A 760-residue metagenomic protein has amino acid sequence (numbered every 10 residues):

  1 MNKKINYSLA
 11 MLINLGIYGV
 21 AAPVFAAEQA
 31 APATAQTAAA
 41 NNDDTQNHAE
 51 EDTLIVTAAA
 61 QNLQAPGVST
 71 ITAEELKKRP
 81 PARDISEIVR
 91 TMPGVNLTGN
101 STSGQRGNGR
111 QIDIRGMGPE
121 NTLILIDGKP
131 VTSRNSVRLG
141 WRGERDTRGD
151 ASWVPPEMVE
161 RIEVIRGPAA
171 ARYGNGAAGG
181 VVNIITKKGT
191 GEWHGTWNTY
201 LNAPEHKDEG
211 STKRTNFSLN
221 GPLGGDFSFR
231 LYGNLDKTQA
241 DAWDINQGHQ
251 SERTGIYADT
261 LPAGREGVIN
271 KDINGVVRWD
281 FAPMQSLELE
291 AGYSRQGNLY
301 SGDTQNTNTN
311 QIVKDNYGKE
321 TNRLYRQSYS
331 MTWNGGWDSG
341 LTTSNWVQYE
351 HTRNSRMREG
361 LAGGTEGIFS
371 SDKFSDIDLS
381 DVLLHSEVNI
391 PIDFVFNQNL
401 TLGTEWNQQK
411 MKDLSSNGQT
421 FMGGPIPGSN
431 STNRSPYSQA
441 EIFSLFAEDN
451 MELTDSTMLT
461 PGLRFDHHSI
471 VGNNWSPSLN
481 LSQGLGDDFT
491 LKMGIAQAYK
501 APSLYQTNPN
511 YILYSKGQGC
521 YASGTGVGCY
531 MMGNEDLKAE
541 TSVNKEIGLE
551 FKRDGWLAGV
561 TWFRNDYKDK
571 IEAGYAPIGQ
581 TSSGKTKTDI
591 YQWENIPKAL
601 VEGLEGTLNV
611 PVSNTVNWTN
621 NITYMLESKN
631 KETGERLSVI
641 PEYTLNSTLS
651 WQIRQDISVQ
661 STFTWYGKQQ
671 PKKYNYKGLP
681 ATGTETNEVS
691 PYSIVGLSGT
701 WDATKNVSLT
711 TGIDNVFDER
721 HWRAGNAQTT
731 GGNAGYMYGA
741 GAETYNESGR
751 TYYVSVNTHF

Functional and structural regions predicted by a protein language model:
A27, N198, E452-S456, W562-Y567 (+3 more regions): Gram-negative outer-membrane beta-barrel transporters
A27-K78, P119, D127: Short, acidic, small-residue-rich periplasmic hinge/interaction motif at the N-terminus of Gram-negative outer-membrane
A31, D146-N198, H759: A beta-strand signature from Gram-negative outer-membrane beta-barrel systems, especially the internal plug domain
S86-R134: Extracytoplasmic beta-strand/coil segments of soluble accessory domains associated with Gram-negative outer-membrane
T132-N135, K568, W665-Y674, T700-F760: C-terminal beta-signal and adjacent terminal beta-strands/loops of Gram-negative outer-membrane beta-barrel proteins
D208-N298, Y325-Q327, M331, F394: Transmembrane beta-barrel wall of Gram-negative outer-membrane proteins
G297, S469-V471, D487-K545, W562-D589 (+2 more regions): Surface-exposed extracellular loop regions of Gram-negative outer-membrane beta-barrel proteins, predominantly
D381-I390, R434-S438, S444, N534-K538 (+7 more regions): Outer membrane beta-barrel strand-and-loop segments of large Gram-negative receptors, especially TonB-dependent
